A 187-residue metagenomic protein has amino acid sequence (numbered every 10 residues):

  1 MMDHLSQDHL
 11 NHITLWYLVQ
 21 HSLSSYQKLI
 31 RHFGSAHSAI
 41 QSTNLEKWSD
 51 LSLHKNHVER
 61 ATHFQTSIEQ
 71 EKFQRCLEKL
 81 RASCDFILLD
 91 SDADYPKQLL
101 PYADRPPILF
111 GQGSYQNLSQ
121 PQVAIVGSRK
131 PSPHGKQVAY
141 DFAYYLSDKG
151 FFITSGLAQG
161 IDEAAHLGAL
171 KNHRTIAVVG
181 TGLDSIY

Functional and structural regions predicted by a protein language model:
M2-Q137, D141: Short, positively charged patches
Y17, Q122, K130, F151 (+2 more regions): Short, flexible coil/turn micro-motifs enriched in small/turn-prone residues
A61-T62, V126-S128, G150, V178-G182: Short, basic, glycine/proline-bearing loop/turn elements
A82, D148, L170-K171: Residues at the C-terminal ends
C84-F86, K149-I153: Short active-site oxyanion
S119, S147-K149: Short helix-loop-beta connector
A143, F152-Y187: Phosphate/pyrophosphate-binding betaalpha-module
